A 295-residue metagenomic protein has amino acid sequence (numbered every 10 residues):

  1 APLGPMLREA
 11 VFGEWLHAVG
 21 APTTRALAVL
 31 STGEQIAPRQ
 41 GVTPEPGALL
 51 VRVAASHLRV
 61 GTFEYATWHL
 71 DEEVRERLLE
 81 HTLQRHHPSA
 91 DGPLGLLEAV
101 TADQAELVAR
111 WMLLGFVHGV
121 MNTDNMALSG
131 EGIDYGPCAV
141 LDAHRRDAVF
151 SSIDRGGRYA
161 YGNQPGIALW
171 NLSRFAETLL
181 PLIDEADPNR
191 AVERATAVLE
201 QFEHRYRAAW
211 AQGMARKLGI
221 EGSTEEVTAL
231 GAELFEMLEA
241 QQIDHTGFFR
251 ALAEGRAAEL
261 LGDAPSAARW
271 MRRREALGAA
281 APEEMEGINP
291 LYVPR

Functional and structural regions predicted by a protein language model:
A1-D91, S129-E131, N171, R295: Conserved ATP-binding subdomain of kinase catalytic cores across diverse folds
E9-A10, A105-H118: Active-site alpha-helical segments that house and flank conserved acidic catalytic motifs for diphosphate chemistry
H17-T23, L30-E34, T82, H86 (+7 more regions): A generic secondary-structure signal for well-formed alpha-helical elements
R39, P44-G47, L113-H118, N122-P181: Catalytic activation segment of kinase domains across protein kinase-like and atypical kinase folds
L79-L83, A143-D154, R274-L277: Active-site-adjacent bridging/hinge elements
D91-E98: Membrane-interfacial amphipathic/re-entrant helices at transmembrane-helix boundaries
R155-R295: Regulatory N- and C-terminal appendages and interdomain linkers associated with kinase/kinase-like NTP transferase
